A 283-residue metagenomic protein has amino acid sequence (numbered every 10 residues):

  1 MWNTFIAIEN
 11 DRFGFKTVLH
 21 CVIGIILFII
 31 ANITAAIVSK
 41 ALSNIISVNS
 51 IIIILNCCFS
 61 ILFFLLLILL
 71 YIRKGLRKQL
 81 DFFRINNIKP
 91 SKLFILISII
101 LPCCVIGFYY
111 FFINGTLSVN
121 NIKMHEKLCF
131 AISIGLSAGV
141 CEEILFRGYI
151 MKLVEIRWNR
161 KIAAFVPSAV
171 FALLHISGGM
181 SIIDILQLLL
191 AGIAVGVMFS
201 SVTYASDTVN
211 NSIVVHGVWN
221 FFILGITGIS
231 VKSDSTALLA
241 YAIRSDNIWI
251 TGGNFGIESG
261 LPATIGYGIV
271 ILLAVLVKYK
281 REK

Functional and structural regions predicted by a protein language model:
M1-G14: Short, Lys/Arg-rich, polar N-terminal cytosolic tail immediately upstream of the first transmembrane signal-anchor
W2-F5, S39-I54, G75-I144, M151-K152 (+1 more regions): Juxtamembrane helix-loop-helix connectors linking adjacent transmembrane helices in multi-pass membrane enzymes
G24-I33, S60-L70, S98-Y109, A263-K278: Hydrophobic core of alpha-helical transmembrane segments in multi-pass integral membrane proteins
I33, I37, L186-I248: Functionally important transmembrane alpha-helices
P102-G107, G135, G139, R160-I176 (+1 more regions): Small-polar-interrupted transmembrane alpha-helices in polytopic inner-membrane proteins
N114-N121, I176-I185: Membrane-interface helix caps and helix-loop-helix hairpins in membrane proteins
C141-V166, V170, S201-N211: Membrane-interface helix/loop boundary segments of multi-pass membrane proteins
F221-K283: C-terminal membrane module of polytopic membrane proteins
